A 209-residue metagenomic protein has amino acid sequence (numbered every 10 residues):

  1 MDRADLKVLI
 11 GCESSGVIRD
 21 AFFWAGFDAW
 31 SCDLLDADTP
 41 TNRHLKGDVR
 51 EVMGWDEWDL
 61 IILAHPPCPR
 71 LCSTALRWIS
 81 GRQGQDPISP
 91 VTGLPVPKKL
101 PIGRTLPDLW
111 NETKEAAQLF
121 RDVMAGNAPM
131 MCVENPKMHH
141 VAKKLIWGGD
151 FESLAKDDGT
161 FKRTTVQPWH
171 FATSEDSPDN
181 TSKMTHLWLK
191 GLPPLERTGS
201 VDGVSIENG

Functional and structural regions predicted by a protein language model:
M1-C32, D38: S-adenosyl-L-methionine
G11, D33, T41-I61, P69-G209: Class I S-adenosyl-L-methionine
